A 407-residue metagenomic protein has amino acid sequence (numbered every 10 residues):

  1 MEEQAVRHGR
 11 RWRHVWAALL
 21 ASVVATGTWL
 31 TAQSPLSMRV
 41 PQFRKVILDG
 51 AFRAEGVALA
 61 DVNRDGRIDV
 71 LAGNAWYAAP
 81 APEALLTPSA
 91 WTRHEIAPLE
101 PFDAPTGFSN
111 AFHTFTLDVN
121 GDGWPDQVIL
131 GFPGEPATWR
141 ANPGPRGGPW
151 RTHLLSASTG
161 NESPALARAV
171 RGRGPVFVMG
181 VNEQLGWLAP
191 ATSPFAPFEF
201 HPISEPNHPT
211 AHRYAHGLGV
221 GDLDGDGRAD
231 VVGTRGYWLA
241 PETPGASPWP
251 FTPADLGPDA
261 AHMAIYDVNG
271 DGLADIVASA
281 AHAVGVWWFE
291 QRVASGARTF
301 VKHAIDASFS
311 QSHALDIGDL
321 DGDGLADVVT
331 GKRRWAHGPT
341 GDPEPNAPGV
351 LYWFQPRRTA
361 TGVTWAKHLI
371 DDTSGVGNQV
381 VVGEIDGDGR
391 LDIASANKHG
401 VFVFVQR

Functional and structural regions predicted by a protein language model:
M1-R11: N-terminal secretory signal peptides that target proteins for export/translocation
R13-V15: Short, hydrophobic alpha-helical membrane anchors of single-pass surface/secreted proteins
A17-G27: Bacterial N-terminal signal peptides
A32-R407: Beta-propeller-forming repeat regions
